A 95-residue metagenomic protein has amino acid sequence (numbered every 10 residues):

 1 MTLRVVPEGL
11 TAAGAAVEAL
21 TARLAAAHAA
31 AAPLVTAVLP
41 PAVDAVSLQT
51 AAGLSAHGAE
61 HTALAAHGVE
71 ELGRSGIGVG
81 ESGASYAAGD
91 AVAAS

Functional and structural regions predicted by a protein language model:
M1-S95: Amphipathic alpha-helical hairpins/coiled-coils and adjacent low-complexity
